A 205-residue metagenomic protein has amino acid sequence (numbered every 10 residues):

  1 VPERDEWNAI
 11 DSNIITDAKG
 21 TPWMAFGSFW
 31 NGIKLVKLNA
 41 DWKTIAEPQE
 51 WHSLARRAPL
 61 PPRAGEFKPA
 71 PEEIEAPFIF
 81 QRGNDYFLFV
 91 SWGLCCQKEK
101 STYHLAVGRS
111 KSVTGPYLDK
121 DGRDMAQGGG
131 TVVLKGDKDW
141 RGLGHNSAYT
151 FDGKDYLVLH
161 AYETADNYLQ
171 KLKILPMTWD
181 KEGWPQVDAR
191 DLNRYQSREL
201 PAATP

Functional and structural regions predicted by a protein language model:
V1-P205: Carbohydrate-active catalytic/glycan-binding domains of CAZyme proteins, especially the secreted or lumenal ectodomains
